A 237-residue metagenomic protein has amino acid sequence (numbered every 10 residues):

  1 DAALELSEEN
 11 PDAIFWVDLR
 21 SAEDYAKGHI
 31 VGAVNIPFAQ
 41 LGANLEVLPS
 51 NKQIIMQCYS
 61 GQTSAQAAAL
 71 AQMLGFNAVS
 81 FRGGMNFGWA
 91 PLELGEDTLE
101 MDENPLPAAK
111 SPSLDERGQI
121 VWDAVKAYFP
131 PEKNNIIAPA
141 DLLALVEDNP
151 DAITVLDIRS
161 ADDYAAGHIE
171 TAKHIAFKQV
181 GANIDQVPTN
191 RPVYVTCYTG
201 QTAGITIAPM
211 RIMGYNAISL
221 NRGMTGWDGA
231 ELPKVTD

Functional and structural regions predicted by a protein language model:
D1-N10, A26-Q53, Q62-A140, L145 (+2 more regions): Rhodanese-like catalytic fold shared by cysteine-dependent sulfurtransferases and DSP/PTP-type phosphatases
P11, P150: Periplasmic peptidoglycan-binding/tethering modules of Gram-negative envelope proteins
F15-R20, I36, L142, T154-R159 (+1 more regions): Short hydrophobic beta-strand that contains or immediately precedes a catalytic carboxylate
E23, D162: Conserved alpha-helical interface elements of two-component signaling phosphotransfer modules
C58, C197: Short cysteine clusters
